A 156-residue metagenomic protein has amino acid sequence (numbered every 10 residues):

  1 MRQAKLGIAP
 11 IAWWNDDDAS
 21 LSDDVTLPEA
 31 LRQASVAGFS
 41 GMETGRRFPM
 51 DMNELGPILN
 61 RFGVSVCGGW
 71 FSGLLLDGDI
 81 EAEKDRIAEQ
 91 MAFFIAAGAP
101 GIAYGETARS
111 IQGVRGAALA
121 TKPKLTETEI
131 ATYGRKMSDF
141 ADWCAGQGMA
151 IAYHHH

Functional and structural regions predicted by a protein language model:
M1-Q3, L31-V36, P49-G68, D85-P100 (+1 more regions): Acidic (Asp/Glu)-rich catalytic clusters
M1-T26: Boundary/entry segment of secreted carbohydrate-active catalytic domains
A4-P10, M42-T44, V64-F71, I102-Y104 (+1 more regions): Hydrophobic faces of well-ordered beta-strands that scaffold small-molecule active sites in alpha/beta enzyme cores
I11-W13, G45-R47, F71-L76, T107-R109 (+1 more regions): Active-site beta-loop-alpha junctions enriched in small/polar residues
D18-S20, E43-T44, G78-D79, T128-E129: A generic structural signal for short
L21-D23, G56-L59, G116-L119: Short, glycine/charged-enriched secondary-structure capping and boundary segments
G41-E54, G73-D85: Acidic-and-aromatic substrate-binding clefts and catalytic sites of carbohydrate-active enzymes
I80-H156: Active-site acidic/histidine proton-transfer and metal-coordination neighborhood in alpha/beta enzyme cores
